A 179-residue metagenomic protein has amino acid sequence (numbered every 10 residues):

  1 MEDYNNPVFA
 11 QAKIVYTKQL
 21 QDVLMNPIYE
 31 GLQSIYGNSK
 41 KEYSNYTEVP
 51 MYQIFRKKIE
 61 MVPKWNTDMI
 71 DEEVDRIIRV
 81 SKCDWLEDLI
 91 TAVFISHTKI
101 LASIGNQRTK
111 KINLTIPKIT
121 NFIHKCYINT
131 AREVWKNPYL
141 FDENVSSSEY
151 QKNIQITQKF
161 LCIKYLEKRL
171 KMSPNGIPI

Functional and structural regions predicted by a protein language model:
M1-L114, W135-P138, L161, L166-M172: Extended alpha-helical interaction segments
K111-I116, T120-I179: Alpha-helical bundle/repeat cores within regulatory domains of eukaryotic proteins
